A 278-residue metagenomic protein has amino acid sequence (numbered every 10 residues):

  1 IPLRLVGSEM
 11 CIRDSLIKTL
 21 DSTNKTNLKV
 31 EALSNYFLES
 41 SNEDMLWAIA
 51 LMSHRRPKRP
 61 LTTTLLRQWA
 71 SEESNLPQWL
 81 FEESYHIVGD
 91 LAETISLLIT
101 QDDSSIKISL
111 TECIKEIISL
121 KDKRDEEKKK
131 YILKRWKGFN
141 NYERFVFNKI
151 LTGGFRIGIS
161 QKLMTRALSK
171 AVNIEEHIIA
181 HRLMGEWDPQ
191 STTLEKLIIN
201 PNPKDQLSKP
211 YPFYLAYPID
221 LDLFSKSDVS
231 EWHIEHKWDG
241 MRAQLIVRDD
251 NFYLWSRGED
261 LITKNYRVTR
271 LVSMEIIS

Functional and structural regions predicted by a protein language model:
I1-G7: Single conserved hydrophobic/aromatic residue that forms the stacking wall/gate of nucleotide- or nucleobase-binding
S8-S278: N-terminal nucleic-acid-engaging modules of covalent nucleotidyltransferase systems
